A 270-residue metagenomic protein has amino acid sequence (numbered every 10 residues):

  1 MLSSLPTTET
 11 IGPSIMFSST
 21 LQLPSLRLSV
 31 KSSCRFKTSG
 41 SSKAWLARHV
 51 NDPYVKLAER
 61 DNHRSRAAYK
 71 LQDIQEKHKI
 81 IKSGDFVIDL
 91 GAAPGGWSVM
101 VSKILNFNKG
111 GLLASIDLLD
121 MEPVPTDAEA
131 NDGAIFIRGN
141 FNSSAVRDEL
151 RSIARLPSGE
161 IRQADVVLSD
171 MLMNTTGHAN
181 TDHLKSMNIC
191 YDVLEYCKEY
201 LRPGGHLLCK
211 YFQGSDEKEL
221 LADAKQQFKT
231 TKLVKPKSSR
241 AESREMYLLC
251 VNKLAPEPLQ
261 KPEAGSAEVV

Functional and structural regions predicted by a protein language model:
M1-K43: N-terminal mitochondrial targeting presequence
S32-S83: Class I SAM-dependent methyltransferase Rossmann-like catalytic core, especially the SAM/SAH-binding loop
S83-A93: Conserved class I S-adenosyl-L-methionine
P94-N108: Conserved SAM-binding loop of SAM-dependent methyltransferases across substrates and taxa, primarily the Class I
L118-V166, N174: S-adenosyl-L-methionine
M187-P203: A short glycine-rich, Lys/Arg-flanked "PGG" loop and its adjoining helix->strand segment in the class I
G204-Y211: Conserved beta-strand signature within the Rossmann-like core of class I S-adenosyl-L-methionine
Q213-V270: Class I S-adenosyl-L-methionine
